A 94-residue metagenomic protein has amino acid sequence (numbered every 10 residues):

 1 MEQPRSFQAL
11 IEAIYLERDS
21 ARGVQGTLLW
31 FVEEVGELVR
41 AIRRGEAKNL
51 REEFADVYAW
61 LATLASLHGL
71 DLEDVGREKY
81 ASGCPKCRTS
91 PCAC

Functional and structural regions predicted by a protein language model:
M1-F54, Y58-C94: Flexible "arm" and connector segments at domain edges
